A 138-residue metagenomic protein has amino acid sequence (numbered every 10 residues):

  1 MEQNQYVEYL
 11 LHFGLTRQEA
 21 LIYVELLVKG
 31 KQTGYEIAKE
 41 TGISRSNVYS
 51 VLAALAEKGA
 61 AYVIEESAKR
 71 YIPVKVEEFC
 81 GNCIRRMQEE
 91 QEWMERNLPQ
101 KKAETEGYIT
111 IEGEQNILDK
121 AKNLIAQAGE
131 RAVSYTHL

Functional and structural regions predicted by a protein language model:
E2, Q18-E19: N-terminal positioning helix adjacent to the helix-turn-helix/winged-helix DNA-binding module
Y9-T16, T33, E65-R85: Short, cationic-aromatic polyanion-contact patches
A20-G30: Short amphipathic alpha-helical interface segments
E36-E40: A short acidic, leucine-rich amphipathic alpha-helix
S44-A54: Short amphipathic alpha-helical interaction segments
A56-I64: A short, conserved structural fragment
I84-E130: Amphipathic alpha-helical dimerization/coiled-coil segments that flank or bridge DNA-binding/regulatory modules
T136-H137: Conserved small/polar residues in nucleotide/adenosyl-binding loops
